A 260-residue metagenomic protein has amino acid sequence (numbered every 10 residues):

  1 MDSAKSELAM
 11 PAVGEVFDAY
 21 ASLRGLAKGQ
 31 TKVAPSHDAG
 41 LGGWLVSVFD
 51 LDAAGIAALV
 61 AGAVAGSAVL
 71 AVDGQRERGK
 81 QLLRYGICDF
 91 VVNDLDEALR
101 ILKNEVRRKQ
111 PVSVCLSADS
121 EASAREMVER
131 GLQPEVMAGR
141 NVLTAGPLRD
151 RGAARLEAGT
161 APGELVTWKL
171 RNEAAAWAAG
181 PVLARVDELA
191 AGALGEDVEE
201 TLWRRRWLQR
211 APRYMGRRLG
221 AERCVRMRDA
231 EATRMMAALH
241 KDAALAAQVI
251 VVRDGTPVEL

Functional and structural regions predicted by a protein language model:
M1-G42, L143-T144, A154-V186, G195 (+1 more regions): Glycine/serine-rich phosphate-binding loop and adjoining beta1-alpha1 elements at the start of nucleotide-handling
S36-V60, D73: Glycine-rich adenosine-cofactor-binding loop
L45, G66-L70, E135-V136: Beta-sheet entry/capping signal
D50-G55, R76, S120, L143: Gly/Ser/Thr-rich loops at beta-strand to alpha-helix junctions that form or flank small-molecule/cofactor-binding
I56-N104: Catalytic or ion-translocation cores adjacent to nucleophile or general acid/base/metal-coordination motifs in diverse
L82-G86, E105-K109, M127-P134, R151-A154 (+3 more regions): Change "in soluble alpha/beta enzymes" to "in soluble alpha/beta proteins
N93-L194: Phosphate/diphosphate-binding loops
A154-L260: Adenosine-phosphate binding glycine-rich loop
